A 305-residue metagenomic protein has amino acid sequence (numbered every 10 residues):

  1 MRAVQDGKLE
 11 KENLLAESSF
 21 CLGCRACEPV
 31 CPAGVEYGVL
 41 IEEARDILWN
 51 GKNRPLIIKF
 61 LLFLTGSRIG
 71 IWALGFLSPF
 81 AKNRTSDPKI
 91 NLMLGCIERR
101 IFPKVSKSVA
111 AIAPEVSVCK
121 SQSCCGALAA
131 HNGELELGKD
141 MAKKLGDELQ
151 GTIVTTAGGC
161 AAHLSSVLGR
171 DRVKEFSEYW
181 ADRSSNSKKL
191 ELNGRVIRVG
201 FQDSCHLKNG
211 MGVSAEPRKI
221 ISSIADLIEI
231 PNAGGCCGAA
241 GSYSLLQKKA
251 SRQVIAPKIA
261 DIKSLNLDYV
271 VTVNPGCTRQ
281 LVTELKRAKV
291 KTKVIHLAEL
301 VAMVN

Functional and structural regions predicted by a protein language model:
M1-C21: Ferredoxin-type iron-sulfur electron-transfer modules and their immediate structural context
K8-L9, A26, K52, K188: Residue-level recognition of short, well-ordered coil/turn positions that link secondary-structure elements
L15-V35, H206, G234-G235: Cysteine-centered iron-sulfur cluster-binding motifs in ferredoxin-type domains/subunits of redox enzymes
Y37-N305: Iron-sulfur cluster-binding electron-transfer modules in prokaryotic oxidoreductases
